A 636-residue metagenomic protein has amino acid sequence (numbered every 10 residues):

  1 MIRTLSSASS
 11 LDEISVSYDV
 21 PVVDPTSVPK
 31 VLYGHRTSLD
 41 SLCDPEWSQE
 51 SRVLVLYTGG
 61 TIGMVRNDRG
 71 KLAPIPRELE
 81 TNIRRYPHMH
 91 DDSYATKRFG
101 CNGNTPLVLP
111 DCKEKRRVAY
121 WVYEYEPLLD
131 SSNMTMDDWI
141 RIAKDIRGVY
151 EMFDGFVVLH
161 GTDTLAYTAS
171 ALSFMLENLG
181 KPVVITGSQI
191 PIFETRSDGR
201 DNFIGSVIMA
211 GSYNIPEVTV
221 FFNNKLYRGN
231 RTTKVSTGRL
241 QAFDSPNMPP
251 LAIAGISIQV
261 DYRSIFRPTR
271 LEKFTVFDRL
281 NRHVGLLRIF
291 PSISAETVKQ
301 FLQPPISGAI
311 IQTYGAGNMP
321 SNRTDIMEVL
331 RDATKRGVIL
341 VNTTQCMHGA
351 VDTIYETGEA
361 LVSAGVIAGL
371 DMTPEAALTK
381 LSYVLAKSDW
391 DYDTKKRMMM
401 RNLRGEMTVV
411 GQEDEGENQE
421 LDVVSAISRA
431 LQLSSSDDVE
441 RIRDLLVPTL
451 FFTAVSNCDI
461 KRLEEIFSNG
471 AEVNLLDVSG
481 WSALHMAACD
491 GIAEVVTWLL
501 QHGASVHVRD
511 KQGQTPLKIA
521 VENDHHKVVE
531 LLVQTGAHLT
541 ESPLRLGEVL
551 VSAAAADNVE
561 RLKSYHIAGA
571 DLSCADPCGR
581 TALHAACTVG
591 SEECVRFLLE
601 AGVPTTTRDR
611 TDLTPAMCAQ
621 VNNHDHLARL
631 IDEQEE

Functional and structural regions predicted by a protein language model:
I2-G148: ATP/NTP phosphate-donor binding region
E50, L56, G60, E78-G100 (+6 more regions): Accessory alpha-helical/coil subdomains and C-terminal extensions that flank or cap enzyme catalytic cores
L159-K181, S321-V329, T353-E356: Short Gly/Thr/Asp-enriched flexible loops that form oxyanion-binding sites at enzyme active sites
T453-C458, M486-I492, I519-H525, S552-N558 (+2 more regions): Ankyrin repeat A-helix N-terminal signature
D459-F467, I492-Q501, H525-Q534, N558-H566 (+2 more regions): Ankyrin repeat structural motif
D477, D510, P543-L544, D576 (+1 more regions): Ankyrin repeat boundary/linker residues
